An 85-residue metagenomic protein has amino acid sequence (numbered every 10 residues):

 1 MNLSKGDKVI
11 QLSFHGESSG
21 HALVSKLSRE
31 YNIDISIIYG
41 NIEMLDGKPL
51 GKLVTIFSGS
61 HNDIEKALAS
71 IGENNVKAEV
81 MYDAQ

Functional and structural regions predicted by a protein language model:
M1-K52, I56-Q85: Long, contiguous binding/interaction regions
